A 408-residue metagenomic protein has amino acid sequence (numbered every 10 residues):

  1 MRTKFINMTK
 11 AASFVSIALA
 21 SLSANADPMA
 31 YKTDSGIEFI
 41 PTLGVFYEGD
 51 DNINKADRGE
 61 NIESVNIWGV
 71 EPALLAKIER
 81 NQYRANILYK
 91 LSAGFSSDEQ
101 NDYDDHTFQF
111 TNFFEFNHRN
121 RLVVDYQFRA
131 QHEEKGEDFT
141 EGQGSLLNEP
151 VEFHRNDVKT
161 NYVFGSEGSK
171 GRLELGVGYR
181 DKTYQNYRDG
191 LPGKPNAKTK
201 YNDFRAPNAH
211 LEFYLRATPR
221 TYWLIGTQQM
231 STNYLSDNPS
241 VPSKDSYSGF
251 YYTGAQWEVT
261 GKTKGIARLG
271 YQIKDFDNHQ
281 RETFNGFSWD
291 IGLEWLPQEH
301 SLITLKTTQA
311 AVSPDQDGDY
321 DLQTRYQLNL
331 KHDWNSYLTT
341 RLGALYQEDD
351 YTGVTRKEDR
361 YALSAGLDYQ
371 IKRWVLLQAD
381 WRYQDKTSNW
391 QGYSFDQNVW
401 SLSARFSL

Functional and structural regions predicted by a protein language model:
D27-R84, T160, R172, H210 (+2 more regions): Outer-membrane beta-barrel initiation region
V45-I53, R80-Q82, L91-F95, F128-H132 (+8 more regions): Transmembrane beta-strands of outer-membrane beta-barrel pores
N52-E60, D98-D104, E134-Q143, Q185-A197 (+5 more regions): Outer-membrane beta-barrel translocator domains and adjoining extracellular loop/strand segments of Gram-negative
N66-P72, H106-F110, H154-T160, R205-L211 (+7 more regions): Hydrophobic, lipid-facing positions within transmembrane beta-strands of outer-membrane proteins
L74-I78, F114, T160-S166, F213-L215 (+6 more regions): Residue-level signature of outer-membrane beta-barrel architecture
N81-A85, H118-V124, G168-L173, T183 (+5 more regions): Repeated loop/turn-to-beta-strand initiation elements of outer-membrane beta-barrel proteins
G226, M230-D245, Y252, I266 (+4 more regions): Outer membrane beta-barrel transmembrane domains
D368-Q370, W374-L376, D396-L408: Outer-membrane beta-barrel "beta-signal"
